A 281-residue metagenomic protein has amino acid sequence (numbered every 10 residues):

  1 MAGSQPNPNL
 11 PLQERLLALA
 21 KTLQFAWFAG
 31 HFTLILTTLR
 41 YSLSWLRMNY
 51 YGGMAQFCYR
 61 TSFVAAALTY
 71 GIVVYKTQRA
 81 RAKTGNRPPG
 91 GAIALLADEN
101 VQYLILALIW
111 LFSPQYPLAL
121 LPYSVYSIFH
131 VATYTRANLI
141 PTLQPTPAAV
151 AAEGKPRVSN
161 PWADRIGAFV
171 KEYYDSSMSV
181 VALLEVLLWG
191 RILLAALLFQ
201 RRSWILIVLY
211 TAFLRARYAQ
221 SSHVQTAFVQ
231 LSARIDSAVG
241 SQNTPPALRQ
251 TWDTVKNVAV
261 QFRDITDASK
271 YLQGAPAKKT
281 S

Functional and structural regions predicted by a protein language model:
M1-S4, K278-S281: A positional/structural detector of protein chain ends, strongest at the extreme C-terminus and weakly at the extreme
G3, N7-L272: Multipass alpha-helical transmembrane domains of eukaryotic endomembrane proteins
